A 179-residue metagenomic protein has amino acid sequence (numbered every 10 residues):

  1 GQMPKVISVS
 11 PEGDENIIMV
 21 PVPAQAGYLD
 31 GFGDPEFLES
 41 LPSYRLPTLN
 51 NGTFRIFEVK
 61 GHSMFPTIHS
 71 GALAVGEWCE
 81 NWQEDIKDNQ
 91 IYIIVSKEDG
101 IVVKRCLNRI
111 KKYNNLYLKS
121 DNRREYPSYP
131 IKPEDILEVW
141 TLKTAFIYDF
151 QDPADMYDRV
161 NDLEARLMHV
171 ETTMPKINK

Functional and structural regions predicted by a protein language model:
G1-S70, N81-E84, F146-N178: Short, positionally conserved secondary-structure boundary motifs
P4, I17, F57, I101-K104 (+1 more regions): Small-residue-enriched segments and motifs
P23, E98, N122: Short, flexible active-site-adjacent loop segments at beta-strand->alpha-helix junctions, enriched in small/polar
E36-L41, V75-W78, I93-S96, K111-N114 (+3 more regions): Short, low-complexity, polar/charged sequence segments that are solvent-exposed and flexible
T48-K119: Hydrophobic protein-protein interaction segments
V103-F150: Glycine- and charge-enriched low-complexity intrinsically disordered segments
